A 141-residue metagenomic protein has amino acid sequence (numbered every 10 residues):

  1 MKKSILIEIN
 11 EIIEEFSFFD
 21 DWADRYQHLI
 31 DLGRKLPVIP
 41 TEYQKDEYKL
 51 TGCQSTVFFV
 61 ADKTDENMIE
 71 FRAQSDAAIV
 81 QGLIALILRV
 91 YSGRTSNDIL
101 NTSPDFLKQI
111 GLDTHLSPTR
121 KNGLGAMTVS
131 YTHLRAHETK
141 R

Functional and structural regions predicted by a protein language model:
K2-I5, I9, F19-Q27, D31-Q54 (+3 more regions): N-terminal intrinsically disordered, cationic/polar leader segments that include organellar targeting peptides
E47-C53, F71-S75, N97-I99: Solvent-exposed interaction patches of small proteins and small membrane subunits
F58: A glycine-rich, hydrophobic loop/mini-helix early in the fold
D62-A77, L88-S92: Conserved interaction-surface patches within small, structured recognition/assembly domains
I84: Primarily the active-site beta-strand->alpha-helix module of PP2C/PPM metal-dependent phosphatases, and frequently
G93-I110: Glycine-rich phosphate/pyrophosphate-binding loops and their adjacent beta-strand/loop elements at enzyme active sites
L124-L134: Long, amphipathic alpha-helical surface segments
H133-R141: Single conserved hydrophobic/aromatic residue that forms the stacking wall/gate of nucleotide- or nucleobase-binding
